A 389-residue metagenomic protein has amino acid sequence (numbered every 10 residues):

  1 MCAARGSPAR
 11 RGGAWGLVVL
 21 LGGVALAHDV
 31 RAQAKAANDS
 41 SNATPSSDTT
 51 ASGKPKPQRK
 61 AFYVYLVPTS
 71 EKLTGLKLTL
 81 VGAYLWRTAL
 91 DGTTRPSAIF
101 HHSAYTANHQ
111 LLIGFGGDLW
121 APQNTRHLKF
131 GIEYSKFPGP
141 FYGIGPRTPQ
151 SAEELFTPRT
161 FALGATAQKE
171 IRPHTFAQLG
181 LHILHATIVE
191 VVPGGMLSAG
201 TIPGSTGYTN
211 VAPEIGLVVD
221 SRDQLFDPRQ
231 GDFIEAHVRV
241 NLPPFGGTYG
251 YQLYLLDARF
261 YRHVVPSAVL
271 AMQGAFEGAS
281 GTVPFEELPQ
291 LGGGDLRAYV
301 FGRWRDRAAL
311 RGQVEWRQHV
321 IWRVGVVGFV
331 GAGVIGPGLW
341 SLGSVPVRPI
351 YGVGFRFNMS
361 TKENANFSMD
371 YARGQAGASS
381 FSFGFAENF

Functional and structural regions predicted by a protein language model:
M1-S52: Cleavable N-terminal export/targeting peptides
Q33, A37, D48, H182-L184 (+1 more regions): An acidic intrinsically disordered interaction segment
A34-A36, G53-V64, T69-T209, Q290-G294 (+3 more regions): Gram-negative/organellar outer-membrane beta-barrel architecture
F62, L78-L80, L111-F115, R159-A165 (+10 more regions): Hydrophobic, lipid-facing positions within transmembrane beta-strands of outer-membrane proteins
Y65, T201-T206, N210-G338, S344 (+1 more regions): C-terminal outer-membrane beta-barrel translocator/porin domains of Gram-negative envelope proteins and their
G325, K362-N364: Substrate-binding/catalytic groove segments of enzymes that remodel or degrade extracellular structural polymers
S341-S344, Y371-R373: Short proline/glycine-enriched turn/loop segments at secondary-structure junctions
Y351, R356, T361-K362, A372: Internal helix-turn-beta structural module
